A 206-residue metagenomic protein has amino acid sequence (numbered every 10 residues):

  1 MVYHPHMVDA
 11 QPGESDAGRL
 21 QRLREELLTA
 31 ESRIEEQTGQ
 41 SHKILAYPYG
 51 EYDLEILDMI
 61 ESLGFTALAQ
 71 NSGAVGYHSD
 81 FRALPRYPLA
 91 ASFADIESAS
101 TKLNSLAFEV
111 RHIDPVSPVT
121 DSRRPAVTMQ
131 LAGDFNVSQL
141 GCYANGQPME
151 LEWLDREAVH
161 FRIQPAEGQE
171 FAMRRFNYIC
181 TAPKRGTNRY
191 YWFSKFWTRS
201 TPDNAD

Functional and structural regions predicted by a protein language model:
M1-L54, H78-P85: Metal-dependent polysaccharide deacetylase catalytic core of the NodB/CE4 family, i.e., the active-site-bearing domain
M1-Y3, L45-Y52, F65-T66, K195-D206: Broad hydrophobic/π-residue packing in well-ordered secondary structure
V2-H6, L57-V119: Active-site-adjacent pocket scaffolds in enzyme catalytic domains
A10, Y52-M59, S72, A91 (+1 more regions): Residue-level detector of solvent-exposed, low-hydrophobicity positions
G13, G18, G39, G50 (+7 more regions): Residue-identity detector for glycine
L45-G50, A67-Q70, Y87-L89, V127-M129: Long, contiguous hydrophobic alpha-helical segments, chiefly transmembrane helices and signal peptides
L89-D206: Terminal accessory/targeting
